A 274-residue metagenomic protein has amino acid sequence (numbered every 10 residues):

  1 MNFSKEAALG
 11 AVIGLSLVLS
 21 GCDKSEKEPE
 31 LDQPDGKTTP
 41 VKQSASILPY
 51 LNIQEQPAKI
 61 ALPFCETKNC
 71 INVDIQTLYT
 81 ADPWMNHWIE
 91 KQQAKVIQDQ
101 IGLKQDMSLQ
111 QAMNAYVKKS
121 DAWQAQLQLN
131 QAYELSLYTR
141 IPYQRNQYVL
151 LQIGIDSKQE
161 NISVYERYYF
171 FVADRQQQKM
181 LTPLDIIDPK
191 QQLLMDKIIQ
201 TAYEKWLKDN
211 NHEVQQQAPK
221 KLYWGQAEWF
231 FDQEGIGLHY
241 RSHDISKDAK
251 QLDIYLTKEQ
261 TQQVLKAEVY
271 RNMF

Functional and structural regions predicted by a protein language model:
M1-L9: Bacterial N-terminal signal peptides that target proteins for export
A8-A11, I162-S163: Aromatic-acidic/polar surface patches that form glycan- and anion
G14-L15: Repetitive helical segments and hydrophobic/amphipathic motifs
V18-G21: C-terminal motif of bacterial Sec signal peptides marking the signal peptidase cleavage site
D23-F274: Compositionally biased intrinsically disordered regions enriched in Thr/Gly
